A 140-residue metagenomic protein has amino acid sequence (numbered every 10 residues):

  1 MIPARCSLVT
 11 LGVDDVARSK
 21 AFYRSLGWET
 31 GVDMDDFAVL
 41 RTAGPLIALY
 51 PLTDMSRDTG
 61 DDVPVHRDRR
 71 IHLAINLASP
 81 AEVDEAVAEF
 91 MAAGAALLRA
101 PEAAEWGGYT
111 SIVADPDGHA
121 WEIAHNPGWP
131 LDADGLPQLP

Functional and structural regions predicted by a protein language model:
M1-L8, L26-A114, P127-P140: Vicinal oxygen chelate
T10-G12: Residues within well-ordered beta-strands of beta-sheet-rich folds
D15-E29: Amphipathic alpha-helical segments
S19-Y23, F90, G118: Conserved active-site tyrosine of GNAT-family acetyltransferases
E122-I123: Short glycine-/small-residue motifs
